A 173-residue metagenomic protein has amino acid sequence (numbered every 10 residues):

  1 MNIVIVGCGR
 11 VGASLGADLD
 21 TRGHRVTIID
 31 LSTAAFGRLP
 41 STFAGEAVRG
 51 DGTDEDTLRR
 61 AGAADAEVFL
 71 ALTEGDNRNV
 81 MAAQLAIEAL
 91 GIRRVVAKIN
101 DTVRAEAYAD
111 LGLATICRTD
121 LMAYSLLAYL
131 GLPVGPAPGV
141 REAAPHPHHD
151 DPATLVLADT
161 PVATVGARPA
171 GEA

Functional and structural regions predicted by a protein language model:
M1-A173: Cytosolic regulatory regions of ion transport systems
